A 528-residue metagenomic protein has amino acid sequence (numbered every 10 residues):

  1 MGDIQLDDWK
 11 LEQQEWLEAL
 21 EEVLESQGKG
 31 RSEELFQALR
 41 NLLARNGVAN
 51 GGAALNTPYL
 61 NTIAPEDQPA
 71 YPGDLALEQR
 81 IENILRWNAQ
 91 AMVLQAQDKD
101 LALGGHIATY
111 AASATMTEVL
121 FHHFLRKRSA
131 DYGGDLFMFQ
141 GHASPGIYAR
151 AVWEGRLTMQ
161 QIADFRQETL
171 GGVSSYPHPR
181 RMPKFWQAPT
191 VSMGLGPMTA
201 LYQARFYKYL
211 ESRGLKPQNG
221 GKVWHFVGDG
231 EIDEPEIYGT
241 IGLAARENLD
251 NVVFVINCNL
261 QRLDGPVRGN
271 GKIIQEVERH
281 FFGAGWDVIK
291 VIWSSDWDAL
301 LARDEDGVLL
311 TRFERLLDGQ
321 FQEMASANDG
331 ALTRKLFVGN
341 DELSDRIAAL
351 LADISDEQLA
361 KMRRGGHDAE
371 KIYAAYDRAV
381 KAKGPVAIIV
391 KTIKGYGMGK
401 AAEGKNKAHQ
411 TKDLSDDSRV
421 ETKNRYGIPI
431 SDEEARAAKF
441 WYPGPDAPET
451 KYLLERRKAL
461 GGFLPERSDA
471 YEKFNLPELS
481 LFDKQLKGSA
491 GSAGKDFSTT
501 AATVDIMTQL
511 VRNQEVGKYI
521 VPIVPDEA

Functional and structural regions predicted by a protein language model:
M1-T115, V119, F226-V227, E231 (+2 more regions): Conserved acidic/glycine
Q68, G73-L85, A89-K99, H106-E247 (+1 more regions): Cofactor-binding active-site loop characterized by glycine-rich and histidine/acidic residues
D250: Short acidic/polar active-site loop segments enriched in Thr and Asp
